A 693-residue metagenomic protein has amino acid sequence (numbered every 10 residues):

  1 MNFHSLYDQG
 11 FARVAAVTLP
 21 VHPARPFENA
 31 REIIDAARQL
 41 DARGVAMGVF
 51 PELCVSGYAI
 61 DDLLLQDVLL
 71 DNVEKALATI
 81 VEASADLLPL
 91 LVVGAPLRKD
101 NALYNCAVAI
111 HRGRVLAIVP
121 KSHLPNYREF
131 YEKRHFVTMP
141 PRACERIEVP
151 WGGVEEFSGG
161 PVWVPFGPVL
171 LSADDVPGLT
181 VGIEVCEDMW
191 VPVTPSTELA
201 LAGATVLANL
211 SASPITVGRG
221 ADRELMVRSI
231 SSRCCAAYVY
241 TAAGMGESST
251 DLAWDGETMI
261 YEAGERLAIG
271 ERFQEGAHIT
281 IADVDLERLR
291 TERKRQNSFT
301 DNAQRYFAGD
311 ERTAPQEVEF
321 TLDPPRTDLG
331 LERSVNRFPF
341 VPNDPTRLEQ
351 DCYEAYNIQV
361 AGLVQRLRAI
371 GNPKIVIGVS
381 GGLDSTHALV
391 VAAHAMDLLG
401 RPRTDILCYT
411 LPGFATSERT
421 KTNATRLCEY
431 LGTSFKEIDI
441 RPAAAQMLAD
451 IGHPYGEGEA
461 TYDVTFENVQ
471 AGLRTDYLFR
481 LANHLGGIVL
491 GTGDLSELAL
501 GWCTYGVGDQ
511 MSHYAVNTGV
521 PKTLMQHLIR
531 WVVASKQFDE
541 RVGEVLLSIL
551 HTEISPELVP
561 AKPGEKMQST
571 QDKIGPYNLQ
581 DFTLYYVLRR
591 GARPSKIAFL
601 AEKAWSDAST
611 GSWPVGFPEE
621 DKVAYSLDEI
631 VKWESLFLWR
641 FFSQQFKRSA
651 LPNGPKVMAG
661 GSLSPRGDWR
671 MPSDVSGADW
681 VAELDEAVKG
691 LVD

Functional and structural regions predicted by a protein language model:
M1-G378, H394-R403, F435: Enzyme catalytic cores with a strong preference for nitrogen-chemistry domains
N29, P177-L179, C234-A236, M245-S248 (+4 more regions): ATP/NTP-dependent adenylation/nucleotidyl-transfer catalytic domains that generate, transfer, or process NMP-activated
